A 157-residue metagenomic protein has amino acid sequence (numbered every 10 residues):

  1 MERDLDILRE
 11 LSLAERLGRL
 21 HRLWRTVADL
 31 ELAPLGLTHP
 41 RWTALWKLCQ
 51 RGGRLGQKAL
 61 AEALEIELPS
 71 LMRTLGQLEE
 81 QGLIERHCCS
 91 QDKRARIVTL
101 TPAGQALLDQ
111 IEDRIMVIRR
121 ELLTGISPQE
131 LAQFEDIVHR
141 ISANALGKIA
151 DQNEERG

Functional and structural regions predicted by a protein language model:
M1-L35: N-terminal leader segment of winged-helix/HTH proteins
M1-L5, P128-G157: C-terminal regulatory/oligomerization modules of transcriptional regulators
G18, W46-G52, E112: Short, locally clustered residues in the helix-turn-helix/winged-helix DNA-binding domain
R25, G56, G76-H139: Charged, amphipathic alpha-helical coiled-coil/dimerization segments
R41-L45: Short alpha-helical "packing" element that flanks the helix-turn-helix/winged-helix DNA-binding module
A59-A61: A short acidic, leucine-rich amphipathic alpha-helix
